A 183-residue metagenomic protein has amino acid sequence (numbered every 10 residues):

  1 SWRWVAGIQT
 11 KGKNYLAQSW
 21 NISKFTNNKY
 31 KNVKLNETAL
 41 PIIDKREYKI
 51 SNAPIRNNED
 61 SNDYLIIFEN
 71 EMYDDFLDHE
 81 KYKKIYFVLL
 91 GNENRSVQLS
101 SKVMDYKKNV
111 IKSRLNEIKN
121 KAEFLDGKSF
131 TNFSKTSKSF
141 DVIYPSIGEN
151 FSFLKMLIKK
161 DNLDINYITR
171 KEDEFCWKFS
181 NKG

Functional and structural regions predicted by a protein language model:
S1-P41: C-terminal, helix-dominated tail/subdomain
Y30-G183: Trp/Phe/Arg-rich N-terminal binding region typifying the photolyase-homology
